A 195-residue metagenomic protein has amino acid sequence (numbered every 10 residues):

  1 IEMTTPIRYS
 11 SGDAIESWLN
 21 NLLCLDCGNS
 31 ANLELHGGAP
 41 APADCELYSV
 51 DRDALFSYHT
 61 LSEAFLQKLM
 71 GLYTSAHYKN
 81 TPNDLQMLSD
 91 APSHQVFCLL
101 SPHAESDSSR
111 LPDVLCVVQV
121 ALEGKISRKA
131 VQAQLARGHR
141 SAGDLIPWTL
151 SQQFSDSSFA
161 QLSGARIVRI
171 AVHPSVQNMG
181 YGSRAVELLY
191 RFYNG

Functional and structural regions predicted by a protein language model:
I1-E2, E16, N20, C24 (+5 more regions): Domain-wide signal for the mature, well-folded portions of proteins, strongly enriched in nucleus-encoded organellar
I1-L35: Conserved coupling/interface region of RecA-like P-loop/ASCE motor cores
T5-I7, Y73, S101-H103, L122-G124 (+1 more regions): Short, flexible loop/turn elements at secondary-structure junctions
T5-Y9, Y58-H59, S157, M179: Hydrophobic alpha-helical scaffolding
S11, L23, C27, H77-N80 (+2 more regions): Eukaryotic basic, amphipathic alpha-helical target segments in cytosolic regions
G37-L122: Conserved helicase/translocase motor-coupling segment
S108-L111, Q119-P174, F192: Conserved acyl-donor/pantetheine-binding loop and adjacent beta-alpha core of acyl/acetyltransferases and related
R169, Q177-F192: Conserved acetyl-CoA-binding loop-helix of GNAT-fold acetyltransferases
